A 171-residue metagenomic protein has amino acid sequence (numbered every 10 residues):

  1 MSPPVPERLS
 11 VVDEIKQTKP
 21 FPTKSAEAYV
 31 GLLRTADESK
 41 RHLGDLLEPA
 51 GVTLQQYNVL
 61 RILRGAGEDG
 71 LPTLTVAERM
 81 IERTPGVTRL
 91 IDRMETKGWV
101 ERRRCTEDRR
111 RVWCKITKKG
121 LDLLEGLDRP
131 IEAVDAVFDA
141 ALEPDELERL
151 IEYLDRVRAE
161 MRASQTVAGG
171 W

Functional and structural regions predicted by a protein language model:
M1-A50: N-terminal leader segment of winged-helix/HTH proteins
M1-F21, D145-W171: C-terminal regulatory/oligomerization modules of transcriptional regulators
F21, V52-L54, I116, L142: Alpha-helical hairpin
L33, D37, R41-R83, T166-W171: N-terminal helix-turn-helix DNA-binding core of bacterial DNA-binding proteins
S39, M80, L123-D139, V157-A168: Alpha-helical linker/hinge and terminal dimerization helices associated with HTH transcriptional regulators
D92-E152: Charged, amphipathic alpha-helical coiled-coil/dimerization segments
